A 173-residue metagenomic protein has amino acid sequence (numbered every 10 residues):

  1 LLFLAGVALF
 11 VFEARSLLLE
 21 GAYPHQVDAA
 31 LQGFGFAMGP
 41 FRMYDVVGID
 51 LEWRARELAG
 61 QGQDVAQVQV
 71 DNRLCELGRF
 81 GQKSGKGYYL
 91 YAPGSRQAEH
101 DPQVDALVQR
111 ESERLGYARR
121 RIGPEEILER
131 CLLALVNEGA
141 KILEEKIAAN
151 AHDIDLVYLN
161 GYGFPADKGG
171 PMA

Functional and structural regions predicted by a protein language model:
L1-A173: N-terminal glycine-rich phosphate-binding loop for ADP-containing cofactors
